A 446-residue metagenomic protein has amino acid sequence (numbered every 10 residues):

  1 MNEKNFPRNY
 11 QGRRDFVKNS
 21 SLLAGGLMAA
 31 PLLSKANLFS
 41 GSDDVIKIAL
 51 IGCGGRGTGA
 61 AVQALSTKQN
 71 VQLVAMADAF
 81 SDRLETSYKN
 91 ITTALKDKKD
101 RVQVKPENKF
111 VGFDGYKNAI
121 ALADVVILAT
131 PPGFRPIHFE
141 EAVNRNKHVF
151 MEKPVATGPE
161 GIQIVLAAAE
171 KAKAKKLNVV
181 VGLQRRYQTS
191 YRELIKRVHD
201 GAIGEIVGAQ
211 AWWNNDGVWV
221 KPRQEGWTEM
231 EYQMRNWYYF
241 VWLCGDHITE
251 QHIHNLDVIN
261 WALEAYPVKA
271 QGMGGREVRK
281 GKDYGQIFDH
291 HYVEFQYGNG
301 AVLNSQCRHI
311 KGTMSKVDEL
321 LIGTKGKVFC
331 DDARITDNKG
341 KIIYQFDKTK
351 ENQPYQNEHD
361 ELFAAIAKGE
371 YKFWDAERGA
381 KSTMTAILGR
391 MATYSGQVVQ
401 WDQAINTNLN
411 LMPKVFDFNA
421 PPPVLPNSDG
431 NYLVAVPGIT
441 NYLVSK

Functional and structural regions predicted by a protein language model:
N2-A24: N-terminal secretory signal peptides and thylakoid transit peptides that target proteins across membranes
L23-K99, I259, N441-K446: N-terminal Rossmann-like dinucleotide-binding module
V45, Q63, Q72-A77, I91 (+1 more regions): Glycine-enriched catalytic-core subsegment of oxygenase/oxidase enzymes
G52-R56, K175-V181, R185-G285, F295 (+4 more regions): Predominantly a Rossmann-like dinucleotide-binding segment in NAD(P)-dependent oxidoreductases
A94-L128: A structured beta-alpha segment of the ubiquitous adenosine-cofactor-binding alpha/beta core
T130-G133: N-terminal glycine-rich "phosphate-gripper" loop used for MgATP/nucleotide binding and carboxylate activation
P136-Y187, G201: Beta-strand-loop-alpha-helix segment that lines the small-molecule cofactor/substrate pocket of alpha/beta enzymes
